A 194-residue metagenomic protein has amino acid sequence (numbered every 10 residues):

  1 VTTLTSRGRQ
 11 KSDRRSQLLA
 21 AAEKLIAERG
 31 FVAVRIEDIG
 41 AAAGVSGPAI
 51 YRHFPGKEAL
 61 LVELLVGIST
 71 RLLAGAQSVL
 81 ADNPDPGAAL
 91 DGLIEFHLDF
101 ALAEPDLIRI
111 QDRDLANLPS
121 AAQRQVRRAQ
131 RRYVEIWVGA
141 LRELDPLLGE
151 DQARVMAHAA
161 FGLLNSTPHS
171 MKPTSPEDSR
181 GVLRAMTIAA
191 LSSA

Functional and structural regions predicted by a protein language model:
V1-D13, A20: N-terminal intrinsically disordered/low-complexity leader segments
R14-A22, I39, L64-I68, L72 (+1 more regions): Generic hydrophobic, amphipathic alpha-helix propensity
Q17, A21-A59: Helix-turn-helix
V66, G87-L102, R154, H158 (+1 more regions): Amphipathic alpha-helical segments that line or abut small-molecule/effector binding pockets and mediate allosteric
V66-D91: Amphipathic alpha-helical linker/stalk segments
T70-L73, S120-D145, R154-H158, G181: Amphipathic alpha-helical packing segments from all-alpha helical-bundle domains
F100-A103, G139, E150, A157-E177 (+1 more regions): Amphipathic C-terminal alpha-helical segment
L102-A121, H169: Amphipathic alpha-helical segments used for helix-helix packing
